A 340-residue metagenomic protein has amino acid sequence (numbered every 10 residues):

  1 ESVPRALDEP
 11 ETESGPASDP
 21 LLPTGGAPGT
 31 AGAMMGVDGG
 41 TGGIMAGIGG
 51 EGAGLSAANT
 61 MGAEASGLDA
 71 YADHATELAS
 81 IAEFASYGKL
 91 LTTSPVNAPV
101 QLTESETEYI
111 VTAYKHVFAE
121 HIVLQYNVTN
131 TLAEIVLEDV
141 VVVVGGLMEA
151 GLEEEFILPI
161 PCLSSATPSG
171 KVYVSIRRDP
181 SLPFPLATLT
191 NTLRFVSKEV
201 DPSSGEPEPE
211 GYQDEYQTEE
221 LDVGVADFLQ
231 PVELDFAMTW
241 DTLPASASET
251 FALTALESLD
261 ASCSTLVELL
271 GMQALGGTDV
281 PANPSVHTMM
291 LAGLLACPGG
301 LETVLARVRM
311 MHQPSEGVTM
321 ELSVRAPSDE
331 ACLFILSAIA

Functional and structural regions predicted by a protein language model:
S2-A340: A structural signal for beta-rich interaction modules in eukaryotic proteins
